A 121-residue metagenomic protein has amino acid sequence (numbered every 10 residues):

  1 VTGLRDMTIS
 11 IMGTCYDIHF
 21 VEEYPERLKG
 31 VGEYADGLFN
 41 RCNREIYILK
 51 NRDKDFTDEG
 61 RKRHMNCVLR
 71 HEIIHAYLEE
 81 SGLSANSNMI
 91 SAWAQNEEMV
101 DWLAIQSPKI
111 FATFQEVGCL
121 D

Functional and structural regions predicted by a protein language model:
T2: Contiguous, non-catalytic segments that form substrate-binding/exosite surfaces or channel walls
D6-M65, A76-S84, M89-I105: Active-site scaffold of zinc-dependent metalloenzymes
Q106-F111: Short, basic alpha-helical nucleic acid-contact segments in DNA-binding proteins and DNA transaction factors
Q115-D121: Long, well-structured alpha-helical subdomains associated with metal-dependent extracellular/ecto-lumenal hydrolases
